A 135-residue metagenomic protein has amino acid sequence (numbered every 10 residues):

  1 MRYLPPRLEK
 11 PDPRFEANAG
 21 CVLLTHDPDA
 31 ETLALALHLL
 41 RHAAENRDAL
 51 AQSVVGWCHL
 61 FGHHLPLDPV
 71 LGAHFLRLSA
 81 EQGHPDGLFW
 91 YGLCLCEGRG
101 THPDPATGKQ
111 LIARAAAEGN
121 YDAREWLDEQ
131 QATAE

Functional and structural regions predicted by a protein language model:
M1-D27, H38: N-terminal alpha-helical interaction modules that lie
Y3, A116-E135: Terminal, low-structured helical/coil segments at or just beyond the last alpha-helical repeat
P11-F15, T25-H26, E45-D48, F61-H63 (+4 more regions): Short helix-capping/linker turns of helical repeat alpha-solenoids
N18-H26, V54-F61, L88-E97, W126-T133: Hydrophobic face of amphipathic alpha-helices that form TPR/SEL1-like repeat modules and related alpha-solenoid
D29-L39, P66-F75, H102-L111: Structural signature of tandem alpha-helical TPR/SEL1-like repeats, specifically the intra-repeat loop/turn
R41-A43, R77-S79, R114-A115: Canonical positions in the second alpha-helix
A49-L50, F61-P66, V70-A73, L78 (+3 more regions): Tandem repeat protein-protein interaction scaffolds, dominated by ankyrin-repeat arrays but also generalizing to other
